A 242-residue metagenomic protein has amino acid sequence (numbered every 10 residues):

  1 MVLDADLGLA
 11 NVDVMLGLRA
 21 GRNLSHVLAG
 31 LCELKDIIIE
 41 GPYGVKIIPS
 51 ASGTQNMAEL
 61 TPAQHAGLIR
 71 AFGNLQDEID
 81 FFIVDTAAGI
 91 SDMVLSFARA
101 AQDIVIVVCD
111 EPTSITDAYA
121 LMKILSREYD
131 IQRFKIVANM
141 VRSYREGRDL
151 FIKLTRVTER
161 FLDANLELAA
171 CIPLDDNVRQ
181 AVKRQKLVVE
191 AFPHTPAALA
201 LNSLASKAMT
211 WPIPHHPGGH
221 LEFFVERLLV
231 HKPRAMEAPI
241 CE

Functional and structural regions predicted by a protein language model:
M1-D4, V107: Short beta-strand "acidic-cap" motif of Rossmann-like dinucleotide-binding folds
D4, V12, V27, I48 (+4 more regions): Residue-level signature of catalytic and energy-coupling elements of molecular machines, predominantly ATP/GTP-dependent
A5-D77, V182-L187: P-loop/Walker-type NTP enzyme "switch/lid" segment
G17-R22, I124-L125, I152-T155, V188-V189: Short, hinge-like loop/turn segments at secondary-structure boundaries
F81, T86-Q180: Conserved catalytic-core segment of NTP-binding enzymes
V182-L201: C-terminal boundary of histidine-terminating zinc-finger modules
P196-P212: Extended, charge-rich low-complexity interaction segments
H216-E242: A short, charged, Gly/Pro-tolerant segment at domain boundaries
